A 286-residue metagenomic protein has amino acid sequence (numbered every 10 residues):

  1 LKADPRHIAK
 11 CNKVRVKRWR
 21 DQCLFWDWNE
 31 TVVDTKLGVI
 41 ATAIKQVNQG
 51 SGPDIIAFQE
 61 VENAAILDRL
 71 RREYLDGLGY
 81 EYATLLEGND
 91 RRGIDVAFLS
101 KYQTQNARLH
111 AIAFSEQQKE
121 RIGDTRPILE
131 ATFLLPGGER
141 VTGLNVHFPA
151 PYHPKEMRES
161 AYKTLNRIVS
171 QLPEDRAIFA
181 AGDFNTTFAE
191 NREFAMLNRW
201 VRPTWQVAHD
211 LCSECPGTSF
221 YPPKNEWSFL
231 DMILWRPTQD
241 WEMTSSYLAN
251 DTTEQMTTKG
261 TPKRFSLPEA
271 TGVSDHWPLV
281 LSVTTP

Functional and structural regions predicted by a protein language model:
L1-Y74, T84-N89, I94, K163 (+1 more regions): N-terminal, active-site-proximal structural segment of metallo-dependent hydrolase catalytic domains
D21-L24, Q103-R108, Q239-M243: Short helix-loop capping/hinge motifs at secondary-structure junctions, enriched in acidic/polar residues
C23-V33, G52-Q59, L85-L86, Q117-K119 (+6 more regions): Second-shell loop/turn segments in exported
F25-N29, I44-L67, L99, G143 (+4 more regions): Active-site beta-strand/loop signature of hydrolases that rely on acidic residues for catalysis
L37-I44, I122-A131, K163-R167: A Trp-anchored, charged/polar loop motif used as the substrate-binding/catalytic surface of acyl/ester-handling
I55-E139: Structured beta-strand-rich core segments of catalytic domains in phosphoester-bond hydrolases
I56, Y74, A83-L85, L129-C212: Extracytoplasmic, non-cytosolic globular domains
G123, R167-F179, T186-P286: Metal-dependent phosphoester-hydrolase catalytic domains
